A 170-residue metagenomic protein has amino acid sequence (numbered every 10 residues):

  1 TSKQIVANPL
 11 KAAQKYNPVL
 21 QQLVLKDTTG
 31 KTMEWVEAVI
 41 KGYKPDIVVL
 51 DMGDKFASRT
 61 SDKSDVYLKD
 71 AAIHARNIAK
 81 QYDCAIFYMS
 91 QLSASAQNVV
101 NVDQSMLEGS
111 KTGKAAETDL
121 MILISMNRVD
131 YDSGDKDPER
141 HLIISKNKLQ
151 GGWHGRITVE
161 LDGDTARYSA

Functional and structural regions predicted by a protein language model:
T1-K44, S58, R156-T158: Cytosolic-facing regulatory segments adjacent to core modules
K15, K114, M121, W153-R156: The Walker A/P-loop phosphate-binding site
L25-H141, L149: P-loop NTPase motor core
V129-A170: P-loop/Walker A phosphate-binding loop and immediately adjacent motor/lid segment at beta-alpha junctions
